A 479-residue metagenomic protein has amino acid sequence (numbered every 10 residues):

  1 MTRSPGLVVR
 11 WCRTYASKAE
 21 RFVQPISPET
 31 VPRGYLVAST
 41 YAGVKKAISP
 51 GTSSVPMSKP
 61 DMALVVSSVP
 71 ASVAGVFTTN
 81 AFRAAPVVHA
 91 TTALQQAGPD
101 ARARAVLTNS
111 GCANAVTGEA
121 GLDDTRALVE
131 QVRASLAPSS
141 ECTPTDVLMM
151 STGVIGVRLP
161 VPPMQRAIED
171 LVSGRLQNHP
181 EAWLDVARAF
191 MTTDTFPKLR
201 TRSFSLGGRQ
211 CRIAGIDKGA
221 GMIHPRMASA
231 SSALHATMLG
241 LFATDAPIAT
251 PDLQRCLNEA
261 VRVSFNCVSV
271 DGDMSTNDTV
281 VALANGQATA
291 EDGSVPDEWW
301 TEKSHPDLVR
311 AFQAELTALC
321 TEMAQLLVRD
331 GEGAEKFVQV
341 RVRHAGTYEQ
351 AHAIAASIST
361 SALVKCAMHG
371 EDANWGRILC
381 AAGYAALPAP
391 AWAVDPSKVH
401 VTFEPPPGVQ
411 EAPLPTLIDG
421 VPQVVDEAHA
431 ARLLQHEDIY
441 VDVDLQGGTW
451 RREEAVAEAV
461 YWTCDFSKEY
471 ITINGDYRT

Functional and structural regions predicted by a protein language model:
M1-V23: N-terminal mitochondrial targeting presequence
A16-T479: A structural signal for small-residue-enriched, beta-sheet-centric alpha/beta enzyme cores and oligomeric scaffold folds
